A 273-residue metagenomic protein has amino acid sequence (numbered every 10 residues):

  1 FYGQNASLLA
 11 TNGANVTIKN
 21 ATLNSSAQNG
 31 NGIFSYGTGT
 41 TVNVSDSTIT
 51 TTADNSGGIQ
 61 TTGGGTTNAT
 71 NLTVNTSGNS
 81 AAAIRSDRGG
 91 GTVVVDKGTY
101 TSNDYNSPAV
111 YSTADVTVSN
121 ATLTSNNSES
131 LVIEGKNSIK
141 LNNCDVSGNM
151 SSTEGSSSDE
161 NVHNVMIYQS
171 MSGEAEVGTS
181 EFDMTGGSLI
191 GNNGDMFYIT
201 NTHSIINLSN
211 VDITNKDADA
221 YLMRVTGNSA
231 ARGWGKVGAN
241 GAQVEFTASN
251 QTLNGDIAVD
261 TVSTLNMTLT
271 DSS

Functional and structural regions predicted by a protein language model:
F1-S25, F34-T52, T61-S80, R85-N127 (+4 more regions): Surface-exposed loop/turn motifs in large extracellular/passenger domains
N31: A well-structured
N55: Conserved catalytic-core motifs of eukaryotic protein kinase domains, centered on the activation segment
M223-R224: Solvent-exposed serine/threonine-rich low-complexity stretches and specific carbohydrate-binding patches
